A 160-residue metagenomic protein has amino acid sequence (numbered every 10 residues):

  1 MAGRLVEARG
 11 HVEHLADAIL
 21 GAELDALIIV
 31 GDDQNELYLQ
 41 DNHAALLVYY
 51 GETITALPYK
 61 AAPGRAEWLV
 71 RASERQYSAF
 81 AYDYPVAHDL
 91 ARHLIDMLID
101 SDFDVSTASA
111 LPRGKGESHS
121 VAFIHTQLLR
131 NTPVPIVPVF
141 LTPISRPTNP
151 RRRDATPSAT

Functional and structural regions predicted by a protein language model:
M1-T160: Active-site histidine-anchored catalytic micro-motif
